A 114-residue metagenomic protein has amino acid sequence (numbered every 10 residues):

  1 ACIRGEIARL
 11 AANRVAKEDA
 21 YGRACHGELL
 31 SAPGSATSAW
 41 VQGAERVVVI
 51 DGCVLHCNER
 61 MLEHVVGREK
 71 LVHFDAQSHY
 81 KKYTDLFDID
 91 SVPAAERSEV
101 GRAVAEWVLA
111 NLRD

Functional and structural regions predicted by a protein language model:
A1-D114: Iron-sulfur-associated redox domains of electron-transfer enzymes in respiratory and anaerobic energy metabolism
